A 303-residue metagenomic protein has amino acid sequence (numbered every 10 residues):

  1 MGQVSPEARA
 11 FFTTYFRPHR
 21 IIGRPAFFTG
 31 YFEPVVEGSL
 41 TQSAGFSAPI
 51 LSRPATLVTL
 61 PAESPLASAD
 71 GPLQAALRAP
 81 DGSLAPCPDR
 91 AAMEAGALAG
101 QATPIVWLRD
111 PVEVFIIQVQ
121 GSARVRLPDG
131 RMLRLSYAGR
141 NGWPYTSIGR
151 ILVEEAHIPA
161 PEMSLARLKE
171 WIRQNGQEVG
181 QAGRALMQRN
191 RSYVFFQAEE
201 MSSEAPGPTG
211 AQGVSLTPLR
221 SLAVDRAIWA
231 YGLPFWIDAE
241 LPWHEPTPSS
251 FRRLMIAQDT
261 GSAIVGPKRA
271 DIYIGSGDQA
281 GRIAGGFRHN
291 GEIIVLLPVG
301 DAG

Functional and structural regions predicted by a protein language model:
M1-M201, G210, V214: Secretory/export targeting leaders with adjacent low-complexity proregions
S203-G303: C-terminal soluble interaction/assembly domains
